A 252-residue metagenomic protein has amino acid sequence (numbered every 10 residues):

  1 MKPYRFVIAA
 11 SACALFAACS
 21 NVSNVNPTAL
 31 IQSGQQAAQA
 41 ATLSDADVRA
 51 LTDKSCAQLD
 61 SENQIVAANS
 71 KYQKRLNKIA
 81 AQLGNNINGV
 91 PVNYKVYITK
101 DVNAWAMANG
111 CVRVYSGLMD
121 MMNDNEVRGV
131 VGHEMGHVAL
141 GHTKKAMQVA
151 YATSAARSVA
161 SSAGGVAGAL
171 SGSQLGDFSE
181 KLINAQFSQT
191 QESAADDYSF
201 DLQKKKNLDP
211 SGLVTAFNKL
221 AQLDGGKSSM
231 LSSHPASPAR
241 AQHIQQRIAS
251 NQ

Functional and structural regions predicted by a protein language model:
K2-F6, C19-Q252: A Zn2+-metalloprotease active-site environment signal
F6-C13: Sec-dependent N-terminal signal peptides
